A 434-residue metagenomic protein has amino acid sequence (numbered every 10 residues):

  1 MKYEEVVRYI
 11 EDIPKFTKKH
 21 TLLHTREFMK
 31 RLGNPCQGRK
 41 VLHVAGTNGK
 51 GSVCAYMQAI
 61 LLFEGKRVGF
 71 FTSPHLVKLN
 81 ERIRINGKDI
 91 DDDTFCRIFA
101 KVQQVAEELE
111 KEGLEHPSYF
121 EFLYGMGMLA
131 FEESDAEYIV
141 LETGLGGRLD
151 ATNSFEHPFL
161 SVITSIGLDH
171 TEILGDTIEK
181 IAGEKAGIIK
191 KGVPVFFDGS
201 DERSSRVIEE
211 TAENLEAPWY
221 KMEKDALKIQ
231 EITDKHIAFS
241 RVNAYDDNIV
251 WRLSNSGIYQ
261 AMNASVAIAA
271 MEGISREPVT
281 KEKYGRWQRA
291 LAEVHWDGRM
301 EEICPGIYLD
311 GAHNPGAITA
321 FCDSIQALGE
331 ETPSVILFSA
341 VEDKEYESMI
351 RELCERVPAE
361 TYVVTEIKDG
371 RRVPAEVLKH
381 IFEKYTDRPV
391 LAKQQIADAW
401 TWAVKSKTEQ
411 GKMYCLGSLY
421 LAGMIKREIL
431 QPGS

Functional and structural regions predicted by a protein language model:
M1-G46, V53-K66, F71, E107-L114: Short functional linear segments
M29, N34-Q37, F63-E156, E172 (+1 more regions): ATP-dependent carboxylate-amine ligase catalytic core
M57-L62, F131, I274, F382 (+1 more regions): Hydrophobic alpha-helical packing residues
E110, D135-E142, P158-W251, A264 (+1 more regions): Acidic, Mg2+-coordinating active-site environments of NTP-dependent enzymes
S134-E137, E330-E331, T408-Q410: Short, high-confidence coil segments that cap the C-terminus of an alpha-helix and link into the following beta-strand
Y138-T143, L149-V162, I166-H170, K180 (+1 more regions): Nucleotide phosphate-binding/pyrophosphate-handling subdomain across enzymes that bind or process nucleotide phosphates
D201-Y220, I307, I350-K412: C-terminal helical cap/extension that packs against the catalytic core of soluble nucleotide-cofactor enzymes
S418: Active-site-proximal loop/hinge segments that shape catalytic or ion-binding/gating pockets
